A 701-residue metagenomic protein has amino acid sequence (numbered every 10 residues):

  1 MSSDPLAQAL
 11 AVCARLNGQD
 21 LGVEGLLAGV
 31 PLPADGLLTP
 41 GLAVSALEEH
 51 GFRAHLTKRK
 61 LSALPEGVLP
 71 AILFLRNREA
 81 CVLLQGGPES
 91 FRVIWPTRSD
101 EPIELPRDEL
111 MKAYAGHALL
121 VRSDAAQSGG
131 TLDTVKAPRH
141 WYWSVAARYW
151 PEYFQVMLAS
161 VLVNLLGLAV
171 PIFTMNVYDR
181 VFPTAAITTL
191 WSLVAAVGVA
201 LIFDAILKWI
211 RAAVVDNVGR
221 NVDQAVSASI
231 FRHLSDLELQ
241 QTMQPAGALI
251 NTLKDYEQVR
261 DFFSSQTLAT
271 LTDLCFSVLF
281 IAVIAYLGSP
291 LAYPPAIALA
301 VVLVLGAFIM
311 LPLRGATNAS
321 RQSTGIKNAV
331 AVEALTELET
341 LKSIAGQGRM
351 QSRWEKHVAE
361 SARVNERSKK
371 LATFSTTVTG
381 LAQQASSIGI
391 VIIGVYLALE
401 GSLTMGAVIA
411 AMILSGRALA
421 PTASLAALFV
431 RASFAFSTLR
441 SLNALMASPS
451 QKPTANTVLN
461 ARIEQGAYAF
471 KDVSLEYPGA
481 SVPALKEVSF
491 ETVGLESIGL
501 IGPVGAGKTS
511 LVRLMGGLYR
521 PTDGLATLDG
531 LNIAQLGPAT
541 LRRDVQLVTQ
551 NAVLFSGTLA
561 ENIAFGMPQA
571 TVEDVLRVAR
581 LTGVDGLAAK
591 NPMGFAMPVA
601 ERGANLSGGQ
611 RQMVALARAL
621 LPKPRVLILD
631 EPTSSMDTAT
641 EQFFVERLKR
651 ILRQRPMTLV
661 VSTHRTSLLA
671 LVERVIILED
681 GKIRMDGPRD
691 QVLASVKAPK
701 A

Functional and structural regions predicted by a protein language model:
T174, H233-L279: Juxtamembrane loop-to-helix connectors within ABC transporter transmembrane domains
L193-F203, K208, A269-A319, I392-L403 (+1 more regions): Transmembrane helices of ABC transporter permease
V197-D204, K208, L299-V301, A372-Q383 (+1 more regions): Hydrophobic alpha-helical segments in the permease module
D216, S323, S343-G346, K370 (+1 more regions): Cytosolic ends of transmembrane helices, especially the final helix of ABC transmembrane type-1 domains
A228, R232-G247, A319-S368, L439 (+1 more regions): Loop segments that connect adjacent transmembrane helices in multi-pass transporters
G516: Helix-to-loop junction immediately C-terminal to a conserved catalytic motif
T527, A560-A600, E646: ABC ATPase nucleotide-binding domain helical subdomain, centered on the C-loop/LSGGQ "ABC signature"
P622: Conserved signature/switch motifs of ABC ATPase nucleotide-binding domains
